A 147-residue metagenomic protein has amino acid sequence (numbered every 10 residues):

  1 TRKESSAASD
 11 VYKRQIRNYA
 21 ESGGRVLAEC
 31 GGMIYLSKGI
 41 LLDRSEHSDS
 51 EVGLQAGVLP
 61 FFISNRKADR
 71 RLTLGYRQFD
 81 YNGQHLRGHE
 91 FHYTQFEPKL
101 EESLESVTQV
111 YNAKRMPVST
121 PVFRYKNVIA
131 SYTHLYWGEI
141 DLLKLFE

Functional and structural regions predicted by a protein language model:
T1-A8, Y12: Single conserved hydrophobic/aromatic residue that forms the stacking wall/gate of nucleotide- or nucleobase-binding
K13-R17, L143-K144: Short amphipathic alpha-helical segments and helix-helix/interface helices
R14, G31-I34, L54, P117: Feature representing long, continuous alpha-helical segments
R17-G39, H134: Catalytic nucleophile loop
A28, G88-F91, V128-T133: Short hydrophobic-aromatic micro-motifs
K38-P117: Pocket-forming structural segment of enzyme catalytic cores
T120-E147: Acyltransferase
